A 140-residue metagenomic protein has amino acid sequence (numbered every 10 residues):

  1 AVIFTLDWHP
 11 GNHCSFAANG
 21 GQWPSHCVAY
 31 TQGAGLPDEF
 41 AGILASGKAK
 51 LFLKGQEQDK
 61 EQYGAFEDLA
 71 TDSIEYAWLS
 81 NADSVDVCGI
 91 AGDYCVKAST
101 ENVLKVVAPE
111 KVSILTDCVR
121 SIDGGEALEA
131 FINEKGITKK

Functional and structural regions predicted by a protein language model:
A1-T5: Conserved phosphoryl-transfer catalytic core
P10-A18, P24-K140: Active-site-adjacent betaalpha module
